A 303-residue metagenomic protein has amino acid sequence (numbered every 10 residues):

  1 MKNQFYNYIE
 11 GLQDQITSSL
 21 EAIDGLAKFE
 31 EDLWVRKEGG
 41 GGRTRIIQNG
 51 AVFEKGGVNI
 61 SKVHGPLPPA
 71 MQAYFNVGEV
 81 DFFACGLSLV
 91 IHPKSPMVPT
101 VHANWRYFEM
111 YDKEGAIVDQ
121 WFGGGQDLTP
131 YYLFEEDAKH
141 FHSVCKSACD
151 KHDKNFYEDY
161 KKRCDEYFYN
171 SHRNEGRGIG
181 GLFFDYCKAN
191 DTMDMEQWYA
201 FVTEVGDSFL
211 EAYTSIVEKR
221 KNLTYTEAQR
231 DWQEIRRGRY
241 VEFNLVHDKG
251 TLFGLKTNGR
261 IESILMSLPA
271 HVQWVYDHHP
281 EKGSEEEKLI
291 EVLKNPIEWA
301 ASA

Functional and structural regions predicted by a protein language model:
M1-N76, N190-Y225, R230-Y240: Gly/Pro-rich turn-and-neighbor structural signature
T44-W121: Internal mixed beta-strand/loop scaffold within catalytic domains of large alpha/beta enzymes
M71-A73, M193, L252-N258, Y276: Short conserved micro-motifs at the rims of enzyme active sites and ligand-binding pockets
F83-G86, Q120-D127, E175-E196, Y240-E242: Glycine-rich, often proline-containing surface loops adjacent to acidic residues and nearby aromatics that form
Y111-D159: Compact, glycine/acidic-enriched structural inserts
A138-E227, D231: Extended, acidic-biased charged interface segments
R230-Q273: C-terminal, helix-dominated tail/subdomain
T257, I261-A303: TerminUS-proximal long segments
